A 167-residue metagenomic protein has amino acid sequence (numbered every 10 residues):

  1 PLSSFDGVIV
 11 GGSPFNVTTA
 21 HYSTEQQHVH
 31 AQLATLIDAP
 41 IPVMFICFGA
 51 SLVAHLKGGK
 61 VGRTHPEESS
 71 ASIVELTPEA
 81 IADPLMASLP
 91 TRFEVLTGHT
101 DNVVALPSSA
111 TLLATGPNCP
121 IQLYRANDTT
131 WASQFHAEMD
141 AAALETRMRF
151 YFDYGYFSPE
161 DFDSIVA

Functional and structural regions predicted by a protein language model:
P1-M44: Flexible gly/pro-rich beta->alpha loop and the following alpha-helix that scaffold active-site loops
G11, C47, Q134: Short beta-strand segments
S13-P14, A50, T100, A137: Active-site metal-binding loops of divalent metal-dependent hydrolases
A20-S23, L56-G58, S108-S109, E145-T146: Short amphipathic alpha-helical segments
T24-H28, V61-G62, L113-A114, R149-Y151: Glycine-rich, phosphate-binding/catalytic loops in enzymes
I37-K60: Catalytic nucleophile loop
G58-A142: Pocket-forming structural segment of enzyme catalytic cores
M139-A167: Acyltransferase
